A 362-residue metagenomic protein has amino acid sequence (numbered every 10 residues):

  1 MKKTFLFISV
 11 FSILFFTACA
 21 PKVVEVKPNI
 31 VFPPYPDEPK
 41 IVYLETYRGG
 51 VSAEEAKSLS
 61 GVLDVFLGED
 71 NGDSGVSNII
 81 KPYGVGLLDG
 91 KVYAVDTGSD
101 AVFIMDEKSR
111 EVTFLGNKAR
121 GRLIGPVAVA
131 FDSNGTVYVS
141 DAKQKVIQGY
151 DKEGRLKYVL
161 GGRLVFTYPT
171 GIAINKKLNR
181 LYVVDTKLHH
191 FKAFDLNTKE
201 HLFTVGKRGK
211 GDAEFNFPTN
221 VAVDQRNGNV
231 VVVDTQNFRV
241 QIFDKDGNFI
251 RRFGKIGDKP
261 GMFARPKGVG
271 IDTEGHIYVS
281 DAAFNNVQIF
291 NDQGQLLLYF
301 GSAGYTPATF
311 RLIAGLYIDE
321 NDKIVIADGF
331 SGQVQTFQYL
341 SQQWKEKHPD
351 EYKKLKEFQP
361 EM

Functional and structural regions predicted by a protein language model:
M1-T4: Positively charged n-region of N-terminal signal peptides that target proteins for export
I8-F15: Bacterial N-terminal signal peptides
C19-M362: Eukaryotic scaffold repeat domains enriched in small/polar residues
